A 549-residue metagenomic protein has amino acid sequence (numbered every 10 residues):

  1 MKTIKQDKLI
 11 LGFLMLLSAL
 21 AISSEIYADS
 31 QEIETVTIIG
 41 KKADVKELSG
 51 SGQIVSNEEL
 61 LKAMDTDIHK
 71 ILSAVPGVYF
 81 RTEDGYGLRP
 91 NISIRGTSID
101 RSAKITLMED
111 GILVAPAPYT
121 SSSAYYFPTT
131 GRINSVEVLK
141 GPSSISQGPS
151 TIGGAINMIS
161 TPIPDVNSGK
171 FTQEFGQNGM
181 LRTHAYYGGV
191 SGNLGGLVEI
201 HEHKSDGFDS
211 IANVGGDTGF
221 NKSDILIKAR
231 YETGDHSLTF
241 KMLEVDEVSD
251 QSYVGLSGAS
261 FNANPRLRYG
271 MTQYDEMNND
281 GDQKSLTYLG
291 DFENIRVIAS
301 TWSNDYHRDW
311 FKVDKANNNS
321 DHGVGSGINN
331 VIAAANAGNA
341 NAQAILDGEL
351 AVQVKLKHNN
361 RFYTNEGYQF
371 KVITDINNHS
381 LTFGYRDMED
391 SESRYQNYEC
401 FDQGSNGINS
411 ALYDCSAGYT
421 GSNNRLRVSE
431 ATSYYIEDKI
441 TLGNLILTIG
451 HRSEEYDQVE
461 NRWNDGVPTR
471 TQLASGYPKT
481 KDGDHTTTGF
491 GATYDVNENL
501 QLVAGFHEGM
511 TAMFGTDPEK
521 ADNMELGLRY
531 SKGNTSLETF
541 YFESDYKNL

Functional and structural regions predicted by a protein language model:
I33-A63, L88-N91: N-terminal periplasmic "start-of-domain" segments of outer-membrane beta-barrel proteins
L60, L72, S135-V138, I156-M158 (+1 more regions): Non-catalytic regulatory/gating segments with a bias toward low-complexity or hydrophobic composition
H69, S73-I112: Extracytoplasmic beta-strand/coil segments of soluble accessory domains associated with Gram-negative outer-membrane
I112-K140: Short acidic/polar hinge/loop motifs at secondary-structure boundaries that mediate gating or recognition
S168, F175-K204, N213-S252, E276-D291 (+1 more regions): Transmembrane beta-barrel wall of Gram-negative outer-membrane proteins
N193-I211, F220-K222, D305-Q369, S429-D465 (+2 more regions): Surface-exposed extracellular loop regions of Gram-negative outer-membrane beta-barrel proteins
T287-K312, D495-G505, K520-L549: Membrane-embedded beta-barrel scaffold of Gram-negative outer-membrane proteins
K355, S380-N497, T511-D517: Signature of Gram-negative outer-membrane beta-barrel scaffolds
